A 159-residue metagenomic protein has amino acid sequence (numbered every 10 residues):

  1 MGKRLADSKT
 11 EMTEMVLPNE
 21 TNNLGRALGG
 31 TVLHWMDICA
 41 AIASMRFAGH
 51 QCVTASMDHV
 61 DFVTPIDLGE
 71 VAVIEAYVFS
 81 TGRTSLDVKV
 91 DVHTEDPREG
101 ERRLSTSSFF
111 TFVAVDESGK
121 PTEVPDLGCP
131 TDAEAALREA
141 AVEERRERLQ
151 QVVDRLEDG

Functional and structural regions predicted by a protein language model:
M1-M15: Extreme N-terminal tail/first-helix region
A6-T10, D67-L68, F79-G159: HotDog/MaoC-like acyl-thioester-processing domains
N19: Catalytic core of tubulin tyrosine ligase-like
G25: Functionally critical alpha/beta secondary-structure elements and their flanking flexible loops that scaffold catalytic
T31-G49: Active-site helix/loop of acyl-thioester processing domains in fatty-acid/polyketide metabolism, spanning hotdog-fold
M57-R83: Charged, well-structured alpha/beta interaction segments
